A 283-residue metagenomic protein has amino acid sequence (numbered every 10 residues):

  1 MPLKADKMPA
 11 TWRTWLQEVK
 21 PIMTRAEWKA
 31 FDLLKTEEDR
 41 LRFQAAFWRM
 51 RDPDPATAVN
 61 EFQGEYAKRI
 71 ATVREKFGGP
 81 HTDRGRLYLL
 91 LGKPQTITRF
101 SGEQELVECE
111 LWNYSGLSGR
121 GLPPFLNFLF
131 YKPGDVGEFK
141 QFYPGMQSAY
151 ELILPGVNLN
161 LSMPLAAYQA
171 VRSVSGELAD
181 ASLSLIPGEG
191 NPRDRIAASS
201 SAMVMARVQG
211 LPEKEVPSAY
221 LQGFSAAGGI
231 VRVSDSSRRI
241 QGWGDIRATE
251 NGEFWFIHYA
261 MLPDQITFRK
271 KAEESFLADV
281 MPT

Functional and structural regions predicted by a protein language model:
P2-P212, E250-N251: Residues within mature, well-folded domains
L159-T283: Intrinsically disordered, low-complexity terminal regions enriched in Ser/Thr/Pro/Gly and charged residues
